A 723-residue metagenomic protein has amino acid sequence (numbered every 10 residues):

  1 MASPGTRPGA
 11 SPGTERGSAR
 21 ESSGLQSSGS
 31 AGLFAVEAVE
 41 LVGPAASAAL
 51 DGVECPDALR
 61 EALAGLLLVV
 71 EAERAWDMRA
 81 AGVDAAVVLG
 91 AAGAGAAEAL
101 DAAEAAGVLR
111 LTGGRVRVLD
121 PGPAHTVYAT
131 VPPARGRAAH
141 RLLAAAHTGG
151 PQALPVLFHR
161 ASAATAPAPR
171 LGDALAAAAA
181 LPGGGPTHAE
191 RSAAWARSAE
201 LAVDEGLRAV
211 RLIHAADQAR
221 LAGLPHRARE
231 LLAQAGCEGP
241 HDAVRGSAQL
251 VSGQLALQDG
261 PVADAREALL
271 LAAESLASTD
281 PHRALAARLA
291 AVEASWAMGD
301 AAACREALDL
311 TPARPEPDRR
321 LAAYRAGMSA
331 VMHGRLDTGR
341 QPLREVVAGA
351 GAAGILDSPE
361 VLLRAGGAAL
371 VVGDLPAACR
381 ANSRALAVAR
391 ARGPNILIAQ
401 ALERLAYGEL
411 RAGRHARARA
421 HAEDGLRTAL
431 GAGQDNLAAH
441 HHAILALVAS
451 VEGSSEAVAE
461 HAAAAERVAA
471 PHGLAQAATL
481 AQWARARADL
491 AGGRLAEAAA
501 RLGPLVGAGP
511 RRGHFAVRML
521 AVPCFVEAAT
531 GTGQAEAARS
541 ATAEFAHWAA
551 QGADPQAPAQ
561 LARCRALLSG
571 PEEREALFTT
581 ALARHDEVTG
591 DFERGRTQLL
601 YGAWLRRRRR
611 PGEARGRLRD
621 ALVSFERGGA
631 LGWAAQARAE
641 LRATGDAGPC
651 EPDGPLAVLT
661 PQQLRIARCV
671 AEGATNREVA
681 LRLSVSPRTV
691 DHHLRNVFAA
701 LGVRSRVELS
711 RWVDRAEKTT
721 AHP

Functional and structural regions predicted by a protein language model:
M1-P8, P12, R16, L25 (+3 more regions): Short secondary-structure boundary elements
A2, A189-S192, E200-H440, V448 (+1 more regions): Internal alpha-solenoid helical repeat scaffolds
D57, E73, L111-R115, P151-P155 (+15 more regions): Alpha-solenoid helical repeat architecture
R117-V118, A134-R227, L231, R245-S247 (+11 more regions): Extended alpha-helical scaffolding segments used for macromolecular assembly and cargo binding
A174-A178, H226-A235, A263-A272, A301-P315 (+10 more regions): Alpha-helical repeat scaffolds
R642, P649-P723: Helix-turn-helix DNA-binding segment
